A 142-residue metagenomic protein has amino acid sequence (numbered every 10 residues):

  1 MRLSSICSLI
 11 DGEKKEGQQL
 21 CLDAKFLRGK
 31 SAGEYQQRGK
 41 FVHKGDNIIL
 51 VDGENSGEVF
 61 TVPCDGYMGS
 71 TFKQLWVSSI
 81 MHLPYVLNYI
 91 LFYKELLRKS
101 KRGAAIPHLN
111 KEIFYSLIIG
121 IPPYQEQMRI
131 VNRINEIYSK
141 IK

Functional and structural regions predicted by a protein language model:
M1, Q37, H43-K44, M81-N88 (+2 more regions): Generic recognition of stable, solvent-exposed alpha-helical segments in well-folded globular domains
M1-K14, C21-R28, S116, G120-K142: Non-catalytic DNA-recognition/assembly elements of restriction-modification systems
S31-Q37: Short alpha-helix capping/helix-loop boundary micro-motifs
R38-L91: A short beta-sheet element
G66-K73, G103-Y124: A short glycine-rich beta-alpha junction/loop motif
Y85-Y93, G103-A105, I118: Conserved catalytic alpha/beta cores of large enzymes that bind or transform nucleotide phosphates and polynucleotides
L91-R98, Y138: Short amphipathic alpha-helical signal-transduction/dimerization elements
